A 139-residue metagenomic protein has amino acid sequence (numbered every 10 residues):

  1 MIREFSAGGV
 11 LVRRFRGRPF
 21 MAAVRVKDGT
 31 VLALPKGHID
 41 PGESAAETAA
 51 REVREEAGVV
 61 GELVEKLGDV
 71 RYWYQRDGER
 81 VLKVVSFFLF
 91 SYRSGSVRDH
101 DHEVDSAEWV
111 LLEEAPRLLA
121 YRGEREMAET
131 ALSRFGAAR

Functional and structural regions predicted by a protein language model:
M1-L34: N-terminal strand-loop-strand
F5-A7, K83-S86, D105: Change "...and in nucleic-acid phosphodiester-cleaving endonucleases..." to "...and in nucleic-acid processing enzymes
V10, A23, F87-L89, W109: Conserved hydrophobic/aromatic beta-strand scaffold that supports enzyme active sites
R16-R18, D28-V31, D40-P41, D69-R71 (+2 more regions): Short, charged/polar surface micro-motifs in flexible loops or helix N-caps
A33, L82, W109: Short aromatic/basic micro-patch
L34-L67: The catalytic Nudix box helix
G58-G95: Active-site segment of metal-dependent pyrophosphate-handling enzymes, primarily the Nudix hydrolase catalytic core
S91-A131: NUDIX/MutT-family hydrolases
